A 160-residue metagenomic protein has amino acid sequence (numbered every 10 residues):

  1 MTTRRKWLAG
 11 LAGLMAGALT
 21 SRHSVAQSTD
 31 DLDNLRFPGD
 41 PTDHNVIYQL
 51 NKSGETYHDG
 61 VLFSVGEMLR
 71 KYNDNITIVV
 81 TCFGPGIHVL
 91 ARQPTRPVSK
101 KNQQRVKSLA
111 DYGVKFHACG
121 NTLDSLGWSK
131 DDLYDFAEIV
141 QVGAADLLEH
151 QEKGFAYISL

Functional and structural regions predicted by a protein language model:
M1, K6-A26: N-terminal export signals
A26-L160: Secreted/extracellular ectodomain signature
